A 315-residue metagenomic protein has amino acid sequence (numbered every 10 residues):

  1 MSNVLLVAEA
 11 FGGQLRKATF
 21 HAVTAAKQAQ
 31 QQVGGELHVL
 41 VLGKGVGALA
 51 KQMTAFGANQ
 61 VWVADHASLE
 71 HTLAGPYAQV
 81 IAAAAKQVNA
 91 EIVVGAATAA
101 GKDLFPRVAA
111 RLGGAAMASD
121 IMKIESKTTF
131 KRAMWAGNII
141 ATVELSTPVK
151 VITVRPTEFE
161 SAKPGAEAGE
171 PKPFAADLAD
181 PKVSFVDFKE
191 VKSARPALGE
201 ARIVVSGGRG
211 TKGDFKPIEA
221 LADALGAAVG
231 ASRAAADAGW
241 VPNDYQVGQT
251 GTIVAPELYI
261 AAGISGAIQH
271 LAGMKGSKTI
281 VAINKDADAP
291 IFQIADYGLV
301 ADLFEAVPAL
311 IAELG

Functional and structural regions predicted by a protein language model:
M1-G315: N-terminal glycine-rich FAD/FM-binding segment characteristic of electron-transfer flavoproteins
